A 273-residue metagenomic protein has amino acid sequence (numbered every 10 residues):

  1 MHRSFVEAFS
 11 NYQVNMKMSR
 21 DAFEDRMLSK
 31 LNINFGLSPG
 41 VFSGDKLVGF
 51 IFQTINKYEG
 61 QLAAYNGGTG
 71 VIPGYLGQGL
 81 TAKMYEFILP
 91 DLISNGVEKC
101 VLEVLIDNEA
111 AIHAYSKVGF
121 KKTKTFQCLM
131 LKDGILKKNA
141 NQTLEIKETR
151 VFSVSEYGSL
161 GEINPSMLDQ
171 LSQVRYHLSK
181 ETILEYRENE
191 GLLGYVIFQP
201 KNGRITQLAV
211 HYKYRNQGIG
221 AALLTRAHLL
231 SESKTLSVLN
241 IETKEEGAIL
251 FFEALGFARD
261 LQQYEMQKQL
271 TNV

Functional and structural regions predicted by a protein language model:
M1-A22, L136-L171: Short amphipathic alpha-helix that is part of the acyltransferase structural core
N15-G44, F50-F52, L160-I183, R187-N189: Active-site rim helix/loop that mediates acceptor-substrate recognition in acyltransferases
S38-G40, K46-I55, Y65, G70 (+2 more regions): Conserved beta-strand in the GNAT
A63, L92-E103, S231-K244: Conserved GNAT acetyl-CoA-binding A-motif
V71-P73, G77-P90, S116-K117, N216-L229: Conserved acetyl-CoA-binding loop-helix of GNAT-fold acetyltransferases
Q78, A82, S94, I106-K124 (+2 more regions): Conserved active-site alpha-helix within GNAT-family acetyltransferase domains
E98, L105-D107, T125-E156, T243-K244 (+1 more regions): C-terminal "cap" of GNAT-fold acetyltransferases
R150-A222: Non-catalytic interaction/regulatory modules that flank or connect domains
